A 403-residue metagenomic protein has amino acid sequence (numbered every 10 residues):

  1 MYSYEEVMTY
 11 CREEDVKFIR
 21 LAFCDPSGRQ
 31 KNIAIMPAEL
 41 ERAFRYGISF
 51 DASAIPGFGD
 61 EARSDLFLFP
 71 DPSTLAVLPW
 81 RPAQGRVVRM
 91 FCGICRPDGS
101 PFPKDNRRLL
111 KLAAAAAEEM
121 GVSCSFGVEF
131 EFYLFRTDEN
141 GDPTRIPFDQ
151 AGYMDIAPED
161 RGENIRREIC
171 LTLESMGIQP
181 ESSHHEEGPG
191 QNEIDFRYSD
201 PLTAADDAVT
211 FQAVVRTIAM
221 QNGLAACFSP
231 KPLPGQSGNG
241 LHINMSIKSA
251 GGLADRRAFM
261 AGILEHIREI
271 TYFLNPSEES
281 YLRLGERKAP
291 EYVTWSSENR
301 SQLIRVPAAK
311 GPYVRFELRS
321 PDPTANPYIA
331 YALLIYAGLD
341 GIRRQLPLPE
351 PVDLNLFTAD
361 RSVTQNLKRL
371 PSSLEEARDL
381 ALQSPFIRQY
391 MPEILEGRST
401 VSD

Functional and structural regions predicted by a protein language model:
M1-D403: Glycine-rich, acidic/polar active-site loops that bind/position phosphate-bearing ligands
